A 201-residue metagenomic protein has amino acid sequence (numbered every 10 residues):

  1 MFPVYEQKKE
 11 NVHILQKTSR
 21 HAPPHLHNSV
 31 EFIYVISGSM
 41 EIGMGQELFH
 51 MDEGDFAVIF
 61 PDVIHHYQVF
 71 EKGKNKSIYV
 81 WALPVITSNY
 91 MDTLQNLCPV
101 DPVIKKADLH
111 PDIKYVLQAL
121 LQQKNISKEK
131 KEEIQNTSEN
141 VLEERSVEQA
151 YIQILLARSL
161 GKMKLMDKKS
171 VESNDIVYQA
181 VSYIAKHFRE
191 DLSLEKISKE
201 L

Functional and structural regions predicted by a protein language model:
M1-F56, D62-V63, V69-E71: Generic protein-terminus/edge-of-domain signal
M1-L15, P61-S138, L156-R158, M163: A hydrophobic/aromatic-rich effector-binding and dimerization subdomain of bacterial HTH-type transcriptional regulators
H25, V35, I59, I134-S138 (+1 more regions): Generic secretory/membrane-interface signal
E31, S77-I78, E190: Broad gene-expression machinery/nucleic-acid interaction feature
E31-F32, M40-I42, G54-F56, V116-Q123 (+2 more regions): A generic structural signal for ordered secondary structure
M40, M44-G45, F56, F60 (+5 more regions): Generic hydrophobic/packing signal
D101-P111, S127-L201: Short, Lys/Arg-enriched, Trp-marked, Pro/Gly-tolerant hinge/linker segments that flank
